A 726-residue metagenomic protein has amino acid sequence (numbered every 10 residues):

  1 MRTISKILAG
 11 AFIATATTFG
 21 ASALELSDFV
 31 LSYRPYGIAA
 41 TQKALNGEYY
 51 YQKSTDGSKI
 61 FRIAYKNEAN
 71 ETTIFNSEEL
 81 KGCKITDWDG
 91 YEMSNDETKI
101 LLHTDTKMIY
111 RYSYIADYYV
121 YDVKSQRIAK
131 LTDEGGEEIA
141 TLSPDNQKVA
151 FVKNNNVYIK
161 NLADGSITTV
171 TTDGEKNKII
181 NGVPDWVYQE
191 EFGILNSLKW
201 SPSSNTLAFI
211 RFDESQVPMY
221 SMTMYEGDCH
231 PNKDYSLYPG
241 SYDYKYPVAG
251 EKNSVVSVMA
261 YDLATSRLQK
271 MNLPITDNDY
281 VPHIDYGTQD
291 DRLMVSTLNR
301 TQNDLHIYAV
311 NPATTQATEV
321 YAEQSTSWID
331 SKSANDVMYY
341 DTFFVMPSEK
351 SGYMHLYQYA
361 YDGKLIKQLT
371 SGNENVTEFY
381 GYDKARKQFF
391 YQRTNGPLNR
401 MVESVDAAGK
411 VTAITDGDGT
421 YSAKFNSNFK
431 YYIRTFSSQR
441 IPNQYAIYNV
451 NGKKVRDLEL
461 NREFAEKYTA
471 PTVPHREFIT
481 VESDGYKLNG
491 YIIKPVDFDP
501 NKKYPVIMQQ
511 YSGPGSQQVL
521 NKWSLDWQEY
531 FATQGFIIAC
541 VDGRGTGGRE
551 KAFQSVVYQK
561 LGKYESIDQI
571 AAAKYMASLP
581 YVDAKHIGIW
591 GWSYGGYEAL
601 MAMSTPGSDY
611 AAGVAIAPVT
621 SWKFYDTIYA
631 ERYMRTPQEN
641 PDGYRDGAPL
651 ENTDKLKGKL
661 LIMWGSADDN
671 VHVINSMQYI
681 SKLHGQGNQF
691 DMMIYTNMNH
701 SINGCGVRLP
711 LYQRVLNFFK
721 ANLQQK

Functional and structural regions predicted by a protein language model:
S32, A69, D105-Y110, Y114-D117 (+4 more regions): Predominantly five- to eight-bladed beta-propeller fold
G37-T41, I85-E92, V183-S203, H283-I284 (+1 more regions): Signature of short aromatic-glycine-proline-rich micro-motifs recurring in repeat-based ectodomains
I38-Q42, E48-I60, E71-T72, G90 (+16 more regions): Non-catalytic accessory segments flanking enzyme active sites
Y51-G57, I63-Y65, M93-N95, I100-Y112 (+15 more regions): Beta-strand C-termini and the immediately following turn/loop, strongest in propeller blades
Y65-E68, D122-Q126, L162-G165, D262-S266 (+4 more regions): Short loop/turn segments that connect beta-strands within beta-propeller blades
A69-E97, L102-K107, D133-E138, Q324-S327 (+1 more regions): Blade-loop segments of beta-propeller domains
Y112-Y158, S166-S197: Asp-box/WD-like beta-propeller blade repeats and closely related beta-sheet repeat scaffolds
D290, S422-K726: Serine-hydrolase catalytic core recognition
